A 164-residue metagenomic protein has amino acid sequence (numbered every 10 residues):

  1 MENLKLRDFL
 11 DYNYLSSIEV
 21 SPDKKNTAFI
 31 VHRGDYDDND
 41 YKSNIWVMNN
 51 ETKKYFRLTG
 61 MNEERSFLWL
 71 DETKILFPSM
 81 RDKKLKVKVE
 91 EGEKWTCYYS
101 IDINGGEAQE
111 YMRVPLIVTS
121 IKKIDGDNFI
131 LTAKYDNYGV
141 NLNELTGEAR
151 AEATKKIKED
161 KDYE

Functional and structural regions predicted by a protein language model:
M1-Y14, V47-R65, V89-K94, Y99-I117: Multi-bladed beta-propeller domains
E2, T27-I30, Y163: Short Pro/Gly-enriched beta-strand edge/turn motifs at strand-loop
R7-S43: Beta-strand-rich domains and repeat architectures in extracellular enzymes and scaffolds, especially beta-propellers
Y12-T27, M61-P78, K84, P115-F129: Conserved beta-propeller blade repeats
A28-D37, L76-E90, L131-D136: Beta-strand C-termini and the immediately following turn/loop, strongest in propeller blades
L85-W95, K134-E164: Predominantly five- to eight-bladed beta-propeller fold
S100-E148: Internal hydrophobic scaffold segments of catalytic domains
